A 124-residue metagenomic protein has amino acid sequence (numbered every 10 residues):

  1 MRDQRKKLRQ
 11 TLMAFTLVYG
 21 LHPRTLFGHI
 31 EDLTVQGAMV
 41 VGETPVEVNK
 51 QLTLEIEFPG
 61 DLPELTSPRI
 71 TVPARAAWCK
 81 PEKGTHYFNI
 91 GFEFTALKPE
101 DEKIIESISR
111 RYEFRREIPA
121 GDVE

Functional and structural regions predicted by a protein language model:
M1-L33, E43, R110-E124: N-terminal helix initiation/capping motif
Q10-T11, R24-T25, P63-P73: Short coil-to-beta-strand transition motifs
L26, A38, V72, H86-G91: Short aromatic-glycine-enriched beta-strand elements
E31, R75-A77: Conserved positions in beta-strands of structured domains
V35, C79-G84: Short, conserved beta-turn/loop elements at beta-strand boundaries and strand-helix junctions
E57-L62: Short, charged beta-turn/beta-strand-edge "cap" motif at the junction between a beta-strand and an adjacent loop
K83-E124: C-terminal output/interaction extensions
